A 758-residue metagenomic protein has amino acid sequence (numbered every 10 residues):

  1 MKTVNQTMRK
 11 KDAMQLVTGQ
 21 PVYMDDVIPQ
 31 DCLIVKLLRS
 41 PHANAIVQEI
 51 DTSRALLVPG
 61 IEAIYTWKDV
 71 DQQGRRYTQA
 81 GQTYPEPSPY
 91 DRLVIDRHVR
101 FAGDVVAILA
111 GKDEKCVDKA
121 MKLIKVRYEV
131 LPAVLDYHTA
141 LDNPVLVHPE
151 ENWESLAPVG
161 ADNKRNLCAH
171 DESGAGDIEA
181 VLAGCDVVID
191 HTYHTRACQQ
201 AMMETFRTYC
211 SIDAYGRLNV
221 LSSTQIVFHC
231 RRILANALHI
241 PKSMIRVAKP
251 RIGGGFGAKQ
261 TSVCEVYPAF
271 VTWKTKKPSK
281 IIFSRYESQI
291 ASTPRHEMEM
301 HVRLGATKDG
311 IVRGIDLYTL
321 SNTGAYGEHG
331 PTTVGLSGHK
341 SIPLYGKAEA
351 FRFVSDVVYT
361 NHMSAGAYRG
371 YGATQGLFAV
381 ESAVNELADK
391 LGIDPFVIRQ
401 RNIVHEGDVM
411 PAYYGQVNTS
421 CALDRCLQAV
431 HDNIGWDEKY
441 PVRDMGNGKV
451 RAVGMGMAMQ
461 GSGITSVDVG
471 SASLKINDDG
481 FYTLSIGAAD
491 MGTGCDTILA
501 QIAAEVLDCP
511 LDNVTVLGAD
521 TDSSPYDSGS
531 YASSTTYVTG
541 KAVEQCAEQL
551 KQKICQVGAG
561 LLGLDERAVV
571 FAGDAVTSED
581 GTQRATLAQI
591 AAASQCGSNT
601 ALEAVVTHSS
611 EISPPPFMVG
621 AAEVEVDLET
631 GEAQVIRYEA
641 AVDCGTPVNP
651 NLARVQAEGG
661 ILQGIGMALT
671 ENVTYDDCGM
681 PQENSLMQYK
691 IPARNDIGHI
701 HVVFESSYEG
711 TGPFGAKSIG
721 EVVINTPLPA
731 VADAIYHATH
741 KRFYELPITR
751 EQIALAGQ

Functional and structural regions predicted by a protein language model:
M1-G160, T586, Q595: Flexible, low-hydrophobicity surface segments
Q6, D12-T18, Q82-P85, A161-T208 (+5 more regions): Glycine-rich loop/linker segments at domain edges
W67-K68, H239-M244, K274-S279, K308 (+2 more regions): C-terminal catalytic domains of large/alpha subunits in multi-subunit enzymes
G74-Q79, A120-L123, S222, R231-I233 (+11 more regions): Short acidic, glycine/serine/threonine-rich loops at helix termini
P85, R97-H98, P241-K249, W273-S284 (+1 more regions): Conserved catalytic cysteine-centered active-site region of acyl-thioester-dependent Claisen-condensing enzymes
V147-L238, I403-F481, V606, E611 (+2 more regions): Helix-loop-helix junctions that connect adjacent transmembrane helices in secondary transporters/permeases, recognized
R232, G253-K276, K280-I281, C495-A503: Thiamine diphosphate
S462-S524, T539: Catalytic phosphate/nucleotide-handling subdomain of diverse soluble enzymes
